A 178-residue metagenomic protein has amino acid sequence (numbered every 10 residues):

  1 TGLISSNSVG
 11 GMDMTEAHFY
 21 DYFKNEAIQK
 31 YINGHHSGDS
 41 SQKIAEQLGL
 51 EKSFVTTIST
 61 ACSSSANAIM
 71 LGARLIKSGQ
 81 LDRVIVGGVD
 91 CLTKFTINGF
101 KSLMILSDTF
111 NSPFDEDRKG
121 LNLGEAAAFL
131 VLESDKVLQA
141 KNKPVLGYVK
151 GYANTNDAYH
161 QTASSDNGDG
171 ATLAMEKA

Functional and structural regions predicted by a protein language model:
T1-S5, G11-M12, L173-A178: Conserved active-site "lid/cap" helical segment
I4-N7, S59, V84-D90, L132 (+1 more regions): Short beta-strand segments
I4-T56: Active-site-proximal gating segment of KS-fold condensing enzymes and close homologs
M12-E16, T96, D157-A158: Short acidic/His/Gly/Ser-rich catalytic and metal-binding motifs that mark active-site loops of diverse hydrolases
E16-I28, I44-Q47, L75-S78, N98-T109 (+1 more regions): A glycine- and small-aliphatic-rich helix-loop capping segment at beta-alpha/alpha-beta transitions that lines
N25-N33, V55-A61, D117-N122, Q161-T162: Flexible, glycine/proline-enriched loop segments at strand-loop-helix junctions that form or flank small-ligand binding
S41, A45-L48, S53-G88, L123-K143: Active-site-proximal alpha-helical scaffold in enzymes
L106, F110-K177: Condensing-enzyme catalytic core mediating Claisen C-C bond formation in acyl metabolism
